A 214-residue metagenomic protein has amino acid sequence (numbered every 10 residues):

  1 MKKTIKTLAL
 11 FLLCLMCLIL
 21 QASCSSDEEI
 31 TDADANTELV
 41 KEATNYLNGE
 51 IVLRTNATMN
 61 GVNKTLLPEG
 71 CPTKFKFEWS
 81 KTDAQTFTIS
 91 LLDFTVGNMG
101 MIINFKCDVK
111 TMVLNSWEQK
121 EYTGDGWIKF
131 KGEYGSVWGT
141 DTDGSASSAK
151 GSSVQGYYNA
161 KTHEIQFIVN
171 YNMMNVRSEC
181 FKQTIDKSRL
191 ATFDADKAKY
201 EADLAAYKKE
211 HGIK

Functional and structural regions predicted by a protein language model:
M1-T4, C17-I51, Y171-K214: Bacterial Sec-dependent N-terminal signal peptides
K6-C14: Sec-dependent N-terminal signal peptides
D34-G70, E78-T82: Tubular lipid-binding modules of the TULIP superfamily
N56-T58, L92-N98, G135, N170-V176: Hydrophobic lipid-interacting interfaces of membrane-associated proteins
T65-S153: Predominantly extracellular/secreted and cell-surface proteins with exposed, flexible low-complexity segments
T123-Y171, V176-A191: Polybasic, proline/glycine-rich intrinsically disordered low-complexity segments
